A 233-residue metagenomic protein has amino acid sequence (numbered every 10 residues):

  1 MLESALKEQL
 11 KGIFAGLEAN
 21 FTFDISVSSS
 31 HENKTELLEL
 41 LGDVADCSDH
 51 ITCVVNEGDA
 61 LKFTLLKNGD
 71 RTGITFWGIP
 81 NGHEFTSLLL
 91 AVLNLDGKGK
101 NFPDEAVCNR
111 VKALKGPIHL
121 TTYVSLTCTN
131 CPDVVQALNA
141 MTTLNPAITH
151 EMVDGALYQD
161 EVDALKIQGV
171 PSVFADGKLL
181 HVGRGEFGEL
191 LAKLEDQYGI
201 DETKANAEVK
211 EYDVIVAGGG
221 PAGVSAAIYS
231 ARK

Functional and structural regions predicted by a protein language model:
M1-L17, F85-L114, A192-E202: Short N-terminal or domain-adjacent regulatory/targeting segments
E3-G42, V111-M152: Local sequence-structure signature of Cys/Sec-based thiol-disulfide redox active-site neighborhoods
L37, L41, C47-S48, T52-T72 (+1 more regions): Long, folded non-catalytic interaction modules
D49-D59, P146-D160: Thiol-based oxidoreductase modules, predominantly thioredoxin-like and allied folds used for disulfide exchange
E57-T75, Q159-D176: Structural micro-motif
K67-G99, F174-E202: Non-catalytic, surface beta->alpha helical segment in thiol-disulfide oxidoreductase systems
A205-A222: Beta1/beta-strand and adjacent pyrophosphate-binding region of the FAD-binding site in flavoprotein oxidoreductases
S230: Aromatic pocket-lining residues of Rossmann-like dinucleotide-binding sites
